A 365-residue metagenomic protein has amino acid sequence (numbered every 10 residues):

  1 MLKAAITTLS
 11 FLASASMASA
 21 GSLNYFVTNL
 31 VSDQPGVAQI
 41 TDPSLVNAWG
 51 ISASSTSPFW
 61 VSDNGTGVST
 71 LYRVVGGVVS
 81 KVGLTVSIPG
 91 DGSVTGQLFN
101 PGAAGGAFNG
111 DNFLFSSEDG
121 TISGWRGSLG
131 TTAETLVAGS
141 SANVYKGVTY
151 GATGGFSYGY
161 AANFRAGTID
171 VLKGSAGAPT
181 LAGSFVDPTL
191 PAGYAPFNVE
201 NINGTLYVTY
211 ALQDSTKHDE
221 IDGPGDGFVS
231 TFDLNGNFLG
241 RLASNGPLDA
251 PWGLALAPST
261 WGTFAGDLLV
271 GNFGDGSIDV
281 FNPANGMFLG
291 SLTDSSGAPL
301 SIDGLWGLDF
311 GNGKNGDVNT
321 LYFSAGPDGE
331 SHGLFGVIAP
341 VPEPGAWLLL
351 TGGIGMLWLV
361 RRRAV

Functional and structural regions predicted by a protein language model:
M1-I6: Bacterial N-terminal signal peptides that target proteins for export
T7-A15, G355: Bacterial N-terminal signal peptides
S10, A53, L349-G352: Charged, amphipathic alpha-helical interaction segments
A18: An N-terminal RHG(E/S)-centered segment typical of histidine phosphatases
G21-P340: Sequence/structural signature of beta-propeller domains
E343-V360: A short, hydrophobic C-terminal helix/tail in secreted or cell-surface proteins
R362-V365: Short, charged juxtamembrane terminal tails flanking transmembrane helices
